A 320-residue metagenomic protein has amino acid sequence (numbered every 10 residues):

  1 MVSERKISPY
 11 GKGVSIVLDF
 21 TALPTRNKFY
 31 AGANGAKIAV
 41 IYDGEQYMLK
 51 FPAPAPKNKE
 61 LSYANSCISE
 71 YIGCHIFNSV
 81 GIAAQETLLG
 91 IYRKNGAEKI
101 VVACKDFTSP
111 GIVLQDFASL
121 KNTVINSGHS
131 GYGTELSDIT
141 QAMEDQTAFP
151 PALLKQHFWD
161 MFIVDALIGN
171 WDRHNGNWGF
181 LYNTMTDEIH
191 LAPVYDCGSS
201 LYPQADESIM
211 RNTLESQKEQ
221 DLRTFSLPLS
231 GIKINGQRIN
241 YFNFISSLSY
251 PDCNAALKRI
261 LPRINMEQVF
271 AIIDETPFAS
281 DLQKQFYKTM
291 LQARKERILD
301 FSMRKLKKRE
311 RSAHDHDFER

Functional and structural regions predicted by a protein language model:
Y10-S127: Conserved ATP-binding subdomain of kinase catalytic cores across diverse folds
F29, N65-C67, L153-H157, S280: Aromatic-acidic/polar surface patches that form glycan- and anion
S62, L181-R320: C-terminal catalytic region of ATP-dependent kinase domains
Q85-E86, G176, D281: A local structural micro-motif
K105-I163, M185, N235-I239, N243 (+3 more regions): ATP-dependent phospho-/nucleotidyl transfer catalytic cores
S137-D206: Conserved kinase catalytic-core segment
